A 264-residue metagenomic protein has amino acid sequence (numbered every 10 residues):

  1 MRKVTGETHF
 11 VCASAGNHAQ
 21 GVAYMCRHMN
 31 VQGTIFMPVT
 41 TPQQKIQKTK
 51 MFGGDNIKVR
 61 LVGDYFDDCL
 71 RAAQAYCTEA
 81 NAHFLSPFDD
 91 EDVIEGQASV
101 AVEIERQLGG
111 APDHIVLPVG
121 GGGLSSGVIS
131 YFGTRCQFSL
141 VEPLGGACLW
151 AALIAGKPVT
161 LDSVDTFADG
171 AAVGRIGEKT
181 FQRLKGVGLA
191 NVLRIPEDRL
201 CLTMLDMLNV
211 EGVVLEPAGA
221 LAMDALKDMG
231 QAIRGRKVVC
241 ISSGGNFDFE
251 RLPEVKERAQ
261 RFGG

Functional and structural regions predicted by a protein language model:
M1-G264: PLP-dependent amino-acid enzyme catalytic core
